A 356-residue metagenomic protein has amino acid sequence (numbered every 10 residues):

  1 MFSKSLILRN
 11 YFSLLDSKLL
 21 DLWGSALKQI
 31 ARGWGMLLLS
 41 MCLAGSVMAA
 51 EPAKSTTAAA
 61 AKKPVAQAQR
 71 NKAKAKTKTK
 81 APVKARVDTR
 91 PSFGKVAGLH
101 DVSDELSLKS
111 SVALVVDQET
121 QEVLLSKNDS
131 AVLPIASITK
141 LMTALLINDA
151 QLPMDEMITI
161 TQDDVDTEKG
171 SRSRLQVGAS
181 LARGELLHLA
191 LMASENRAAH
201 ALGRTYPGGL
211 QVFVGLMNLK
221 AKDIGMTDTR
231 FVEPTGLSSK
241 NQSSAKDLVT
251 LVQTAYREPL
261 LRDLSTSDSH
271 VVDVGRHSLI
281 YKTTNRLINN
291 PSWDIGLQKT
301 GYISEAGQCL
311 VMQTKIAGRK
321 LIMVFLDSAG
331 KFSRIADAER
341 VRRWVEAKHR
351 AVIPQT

Functional and structural regions predicted by a protein language model:
F2-V112, A347-T356: N-terminal secretory targeting signals
G24, Q29, W34-G35, L106 (+6 more regions): Hydrophobic alpha-helical segments and their boundary regions
Q29, G33, L141, T314-I316 (+1 more regions): Hydrophobic alpha-helical segments, especially transmembrane helices and their immediate juxtamembrane helical caps
C42-G45, S130, P153, R276: Residues in and immediately flanking transmembrane alpha helices
R70-K74, K78, V83-K246, T250-P259 (+1 more regions): Active-site-adjacent loops and short helices of periplasmic peptidoglycan-processing enzymes
M226-R230, G236-T356: Domain-terminus/edge residues, biased toward the C-terminal soluble/receptor-binding domains of extracytoplasmic
